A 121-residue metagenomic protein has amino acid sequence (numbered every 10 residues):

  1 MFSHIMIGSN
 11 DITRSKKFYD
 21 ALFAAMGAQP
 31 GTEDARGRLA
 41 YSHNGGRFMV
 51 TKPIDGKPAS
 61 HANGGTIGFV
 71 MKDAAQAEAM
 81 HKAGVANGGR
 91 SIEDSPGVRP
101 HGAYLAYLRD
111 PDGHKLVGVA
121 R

Functional and structural regions predicted by a protein language model:
M1-F2, R121: Absolute protein N-terminus
S3-N10, A59-A83, Y104-R109: Vicinal oxygen chelate
I7-F48: Core segments of cupin and vicinal oxygen chelate
S15, Y19, A77, G84: Hydrophobic pocket/interface hotspot
Q29-D34, R38-S42, F69-V70, M80 (+2 more regions): A structural feature recognizing the 12-helix transmembrane core of secondary solute carriers
A40, G56-A59, V98: Short secondary-structure boundary/capping segments
F48-I54, A103: Conserved, structured core segments of small domains
K82, A86-R121: Vicinal oxygen chelate
